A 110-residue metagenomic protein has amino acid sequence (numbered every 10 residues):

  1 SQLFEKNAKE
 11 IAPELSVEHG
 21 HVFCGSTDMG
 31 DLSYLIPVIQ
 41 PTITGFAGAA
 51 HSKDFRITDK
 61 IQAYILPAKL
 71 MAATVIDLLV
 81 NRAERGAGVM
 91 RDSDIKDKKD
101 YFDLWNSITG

Functional and structural regions predicted by a protein language model:
S1-E14: Metal-dependent peptidase/peptidase-like ectodomains
V17-L70, T74, L78-G110: Zn-dependent metallopeptidase/amidohydrolase metal-coordination segment
